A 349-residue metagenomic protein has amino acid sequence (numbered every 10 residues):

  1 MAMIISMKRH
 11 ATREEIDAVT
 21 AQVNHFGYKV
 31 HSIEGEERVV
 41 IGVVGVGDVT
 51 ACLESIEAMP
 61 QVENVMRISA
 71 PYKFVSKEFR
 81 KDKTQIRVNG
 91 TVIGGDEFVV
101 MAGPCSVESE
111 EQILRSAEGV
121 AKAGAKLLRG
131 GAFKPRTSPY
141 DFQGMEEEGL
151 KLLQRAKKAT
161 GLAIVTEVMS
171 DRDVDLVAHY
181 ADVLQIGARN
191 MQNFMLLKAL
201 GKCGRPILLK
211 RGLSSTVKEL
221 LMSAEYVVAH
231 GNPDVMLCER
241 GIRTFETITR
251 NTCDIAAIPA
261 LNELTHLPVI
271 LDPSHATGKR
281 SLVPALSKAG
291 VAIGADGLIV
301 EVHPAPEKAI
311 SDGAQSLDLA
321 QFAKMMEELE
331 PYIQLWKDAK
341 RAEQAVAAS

Functional and structural regions predicted by a protein language model:
M1-V100: Non-catalytic terminal accessory/regulatory regions of metabolic enzymes
K8, M145, G161-D173, D182-M195 (+3 more regions): Catalytic beta/alpha-barrel core
K8-H10, V43, F98-R115, S138-Q143 (+4 more regions): Active-site mouth loops of central-metabolism enzymes
I86-C105, K134-P139, N262-L271: N-terminal small/glycine-rich loop or linker at the start of catalytic domains across soluble metabolic enzymes
V88, C203-V302: Catalytic alpha/beta core domains of metabolic enzymes, predominantly
V99-P104, K126-G130, I164-T166, D182-I186 (+4 more regions): Hydrophobic faces of well-ordered beta-strands that scaffold small-molecule active sites in alpha/beta enzyme cores
R129-E147, P304-A314: Glycine-rich, proline-tolerant flexible connector loops at the mouths of alpha/beta enzymes
F142-T166, A199-P206, I255-V269, Q315-D338: Alpha-helix-loop-beta-strand connector modules within alpha/beta enzyme cores
